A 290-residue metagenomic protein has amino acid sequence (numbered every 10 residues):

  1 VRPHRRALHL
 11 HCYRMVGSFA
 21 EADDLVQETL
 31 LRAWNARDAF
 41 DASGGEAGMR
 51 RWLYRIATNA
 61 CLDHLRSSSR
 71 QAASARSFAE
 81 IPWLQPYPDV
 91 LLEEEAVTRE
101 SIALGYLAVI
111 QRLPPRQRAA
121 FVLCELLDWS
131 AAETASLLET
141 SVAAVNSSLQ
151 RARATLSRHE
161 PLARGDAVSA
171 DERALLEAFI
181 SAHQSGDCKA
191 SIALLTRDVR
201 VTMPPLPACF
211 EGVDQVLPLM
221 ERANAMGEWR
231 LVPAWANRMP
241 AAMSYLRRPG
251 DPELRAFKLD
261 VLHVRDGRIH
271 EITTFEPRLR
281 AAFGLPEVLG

Functional and structural regions predicted by a protein language model:
V1-L10, A20-D23, W34: A short, charge-rich alpha-helical start-of-domain segment used by transcription regulators
H4, L8, T29, M49-A57 (+4 more regions): Residue-level preference for hydrophobic side chains embedded in well-ordered alpha helices
T29, I56, G105, F121 (+2 more regions): Hydrophobic positions on the alpha-helical face of helix-turn-helix-like DNA-binding modules
L30-W34, G45-E80, L149, R153: Σ70-family region 2.3-2.4 aromatic/basic alpha-helix that recognizes the −10 promoter and nucleates DNA melting
P88-R118, D171-R173, E177, S181: Amphipathic alpha-helical segment used for protein-protein interaction
L113-S130: Short amphipathic alpha helix immediately N-terminal
A131, S136-L137, V142-R230: Solvent-exposed, charged amphipathic helical/linker segments at domain boundaries
L217-G290: Low-complexity, glycine/alanine/valine/leucine- and proline-rich hydrophobic stretches
